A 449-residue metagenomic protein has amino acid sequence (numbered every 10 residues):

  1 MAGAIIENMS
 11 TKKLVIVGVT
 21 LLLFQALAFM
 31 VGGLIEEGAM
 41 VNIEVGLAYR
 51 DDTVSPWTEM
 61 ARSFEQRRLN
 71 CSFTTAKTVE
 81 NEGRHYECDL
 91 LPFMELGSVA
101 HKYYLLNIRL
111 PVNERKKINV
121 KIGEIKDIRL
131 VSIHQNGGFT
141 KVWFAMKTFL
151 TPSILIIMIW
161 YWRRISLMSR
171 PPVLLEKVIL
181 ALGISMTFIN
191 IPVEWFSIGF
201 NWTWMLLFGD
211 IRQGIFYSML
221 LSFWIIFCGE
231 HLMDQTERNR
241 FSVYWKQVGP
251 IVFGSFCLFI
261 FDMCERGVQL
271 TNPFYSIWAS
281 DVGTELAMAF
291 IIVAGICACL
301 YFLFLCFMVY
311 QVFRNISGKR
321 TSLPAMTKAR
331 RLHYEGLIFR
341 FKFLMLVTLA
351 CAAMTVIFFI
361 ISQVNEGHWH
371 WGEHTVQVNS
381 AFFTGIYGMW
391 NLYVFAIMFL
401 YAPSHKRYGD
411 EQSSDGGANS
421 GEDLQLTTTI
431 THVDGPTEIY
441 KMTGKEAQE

Functional and structural regions predicted by a protein language model:
M1-F144: Soluble extramembrane domains flanking the early transmembrane region of eukaryotic membrane proteins
I5-V15, L175-W202, L206-E449: Alpha-helical multi-pass membrane domain signature
K12-L14, L22, R50, R62 (+18 more regions): Arginine residue identity/basic-tract feature
I128-V178, S197-G209, R240-Y244: Cytosolic-side membrane-insertion boundary helix
